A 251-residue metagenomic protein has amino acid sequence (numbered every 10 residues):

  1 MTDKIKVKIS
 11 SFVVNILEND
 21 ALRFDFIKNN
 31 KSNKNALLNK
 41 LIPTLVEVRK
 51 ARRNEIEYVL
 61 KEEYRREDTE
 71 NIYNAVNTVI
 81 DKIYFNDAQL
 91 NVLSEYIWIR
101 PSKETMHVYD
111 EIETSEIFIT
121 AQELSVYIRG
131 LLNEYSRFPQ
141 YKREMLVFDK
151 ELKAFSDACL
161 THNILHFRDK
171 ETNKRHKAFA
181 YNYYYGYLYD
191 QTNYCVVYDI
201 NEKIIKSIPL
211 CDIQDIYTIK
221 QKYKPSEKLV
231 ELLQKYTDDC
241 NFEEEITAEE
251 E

Functional and structural regions predicted by a protein language model:
M1-K4, A88-S94, W98: Beta-strand-rich domain onsets/edges
S11-A36, K40, T44, L93-V126: Surface-exposed, Lys/Arg-rich phosphate-binding patches that contact polyanionic backbones
N29-Y58, T120-M145, T218: Short, basic amphipathic alpha-helical segments that act as recognition/interaction helices in nucleic-acid-binding
K34, D68-V76, N86-L90, T105 (+1 more regions): Short amphipathic alpha-helical segments that mediate assembly, nucleic-acid/protein binding, or membrane association
L45-F85, S136-H166, K170: Short, positively charged interaction helices/loops
E134-E250: Core beta-strand-centered patch of the WYL/Sm-like small regulatory domain
